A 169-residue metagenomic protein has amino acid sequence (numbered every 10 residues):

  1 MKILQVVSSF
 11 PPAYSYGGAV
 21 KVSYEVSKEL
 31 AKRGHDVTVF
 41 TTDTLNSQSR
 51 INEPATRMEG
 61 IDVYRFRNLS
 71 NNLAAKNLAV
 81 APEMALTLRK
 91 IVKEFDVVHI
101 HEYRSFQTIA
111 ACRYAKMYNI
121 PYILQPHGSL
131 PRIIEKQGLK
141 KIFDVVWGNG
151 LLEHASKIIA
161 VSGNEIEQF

Functional and structural regions predicted by a protein language model:
M1-N52, E59-D62, K93, E153: N-terminal subdomain of nucleotide-sugar transferases
V6, F40-T42, F66, Q125 (+1 more regions): Generic beta-sheet signal
M58-R89, E135-K140: A short, charged, and often flexible helix/loop element on the N-terminal side of the glycosyltransferase catalytic
K90-D96: Glycine-rich phosphate-binding loop signature in dinucleotide/nucleotide-binding domains
D96-V97, K157: Structural motif
V97-P131: An aromatic- and histidine-rich active-site surface loop
P121-I123, P131-H154: Nucleotide-sugar donor phosphate/pyrophosphate-binding loop at the beta->alpha transition of glycosyltransferases
E153-F169: A short, active-site helix/loop in glycosyltransferases that binds the activated sugar's phosphate group
